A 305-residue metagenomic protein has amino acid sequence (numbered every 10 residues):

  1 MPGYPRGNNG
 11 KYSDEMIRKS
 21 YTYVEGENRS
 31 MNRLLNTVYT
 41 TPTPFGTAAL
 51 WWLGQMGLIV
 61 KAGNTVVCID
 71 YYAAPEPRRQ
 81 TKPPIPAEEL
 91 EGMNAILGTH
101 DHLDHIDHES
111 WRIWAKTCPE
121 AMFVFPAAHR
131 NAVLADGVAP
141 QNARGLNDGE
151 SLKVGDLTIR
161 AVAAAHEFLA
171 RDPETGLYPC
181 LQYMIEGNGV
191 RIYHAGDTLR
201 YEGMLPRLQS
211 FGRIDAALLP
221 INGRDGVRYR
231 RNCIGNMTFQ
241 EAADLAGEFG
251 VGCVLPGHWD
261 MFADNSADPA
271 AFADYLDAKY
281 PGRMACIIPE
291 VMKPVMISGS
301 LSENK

Functional and structural regions predicted by a protein language model:
G3-V66, A73-E76, K293: Zn-dependent metallo-beta-lactamase
Y23-F45, F125-V190, Y275-N304: Metallo-beta-lactamase
N36-T40, I59-D101, H105-K116, L169-A170 (+1 more regions): Pre-active-site segment of Zn-dependent metallo-hydrolases
L53-G57, K61, L152-D215, C233 (+1 more regions): Catalytic core of the metallo-beta-lactamase
M56, D70-A74, H100-D101, A128 (+4 more regions): Active-site metal-binding loops of divalent metal-dependent hydrolases
V60, D70, H100, D107 (+5 more regions): Divalent metal-coordination and catalytic microenvironments
P84-L152, A163: Active-site HxH/HxHxD metal-binding segment of metal-dependent hydrolases
M122-V124, A128-N131, L199-V291: Cap/insert and terminal regions of metallo-dependent hydrolase folds
